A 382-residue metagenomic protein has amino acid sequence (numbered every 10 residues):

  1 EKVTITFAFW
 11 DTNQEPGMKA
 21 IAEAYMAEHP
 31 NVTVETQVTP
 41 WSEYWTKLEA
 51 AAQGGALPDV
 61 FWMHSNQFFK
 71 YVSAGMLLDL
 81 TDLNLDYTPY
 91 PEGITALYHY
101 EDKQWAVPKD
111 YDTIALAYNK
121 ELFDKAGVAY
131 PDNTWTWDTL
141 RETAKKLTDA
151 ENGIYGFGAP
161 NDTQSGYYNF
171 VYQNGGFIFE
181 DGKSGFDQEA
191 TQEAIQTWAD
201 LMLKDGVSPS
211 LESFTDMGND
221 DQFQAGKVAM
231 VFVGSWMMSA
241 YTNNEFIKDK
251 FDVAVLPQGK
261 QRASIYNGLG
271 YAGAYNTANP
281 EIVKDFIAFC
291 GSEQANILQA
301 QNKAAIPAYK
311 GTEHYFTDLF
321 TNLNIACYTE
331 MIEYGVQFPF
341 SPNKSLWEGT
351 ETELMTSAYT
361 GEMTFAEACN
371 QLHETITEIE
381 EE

Functional and structural regions predicted by a protein language model:
E1-A20, D112, S165, Q337-K344: Extracytoplasmic "Venus flytrap"
E1-T12, V32-Q37, D59-V60, W105 (+1 more regions): Short, well-ordered beta-strand elements
E23, A27-E28, T33-E35, A126 (+6 more regions): Extracytoplasmic/periplasmic substrate-recognition and gating elements
A24-E92, H99, E121, K125-G127 (+4 more regions): Extracytoplasmic "Venus flytrap"/periplasmic binding protein-like
T33, D124, Y130, L203-G206 (+1 more regions): Conserved C-terminal helix/tail region of periplasmic/extracytoplasmic solute-binding proteins
H64-A115, D138, N169, K250-A254 (+1 more regions): Hinge/lid segment of periplasmic solute-binding proteins
A96-L97, A254, Q301-G349, E353 (+1 more regions): Long, aromatic- and glycine/proline-rich binding clefts that accommodate carbohydrate-like moieties
A144, K183-E212, L256: Glycine-centered hinge/linker elements that transmit conformational signals in sensory and ligand-binding systems
